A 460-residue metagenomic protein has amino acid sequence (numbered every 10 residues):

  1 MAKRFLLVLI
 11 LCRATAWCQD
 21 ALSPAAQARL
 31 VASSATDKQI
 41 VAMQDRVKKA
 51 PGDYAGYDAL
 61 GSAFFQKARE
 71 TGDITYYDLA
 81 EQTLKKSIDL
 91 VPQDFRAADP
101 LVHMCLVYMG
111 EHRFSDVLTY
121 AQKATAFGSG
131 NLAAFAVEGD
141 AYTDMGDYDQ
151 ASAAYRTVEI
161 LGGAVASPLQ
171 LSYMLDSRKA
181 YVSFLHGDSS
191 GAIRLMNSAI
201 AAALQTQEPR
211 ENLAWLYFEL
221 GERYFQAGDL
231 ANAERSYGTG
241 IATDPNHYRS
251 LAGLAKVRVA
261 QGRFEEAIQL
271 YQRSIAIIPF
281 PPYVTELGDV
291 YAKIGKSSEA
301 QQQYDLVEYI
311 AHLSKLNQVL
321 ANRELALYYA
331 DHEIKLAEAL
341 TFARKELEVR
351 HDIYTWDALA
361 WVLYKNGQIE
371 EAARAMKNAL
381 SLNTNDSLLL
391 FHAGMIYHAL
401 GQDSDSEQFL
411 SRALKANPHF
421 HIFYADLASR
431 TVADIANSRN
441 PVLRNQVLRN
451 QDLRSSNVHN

Functional and structural regions predicted by a protein language model:
W17-D99, T119, P418-H421, A425-N437: N-terminal leader/linker segments that initiate helical-solenoid repeat arrays
Q44-D53, K86-D99, L161-S172, A201-L213 (+1 more regions): Flexible helix-coil transition and linker loops at the boundaries of alpha-helical arrays
P51, A55-D58, F95, S129 (+8 more regions): Residue signature of alpha-solenoid helical repeat architecture, marking inter-repeat boundaries and helix-start
G56, A97-P100, A134, P168 (+9 more regions): TPR alpha-solenoid repeat register
A59, H103, V137, R178 (+9 more regions): Canonical tetratricopeptide repeat
S62, R69, L106, D140 (+8 more regions): Residue-level recognition of tetratricopeptide repeat
K67, T71-I74, E111, M145 (+7 more regions): Structural motif corresponding to the intra-repeat A-B loop/turn of tetratricopeptide repeats
